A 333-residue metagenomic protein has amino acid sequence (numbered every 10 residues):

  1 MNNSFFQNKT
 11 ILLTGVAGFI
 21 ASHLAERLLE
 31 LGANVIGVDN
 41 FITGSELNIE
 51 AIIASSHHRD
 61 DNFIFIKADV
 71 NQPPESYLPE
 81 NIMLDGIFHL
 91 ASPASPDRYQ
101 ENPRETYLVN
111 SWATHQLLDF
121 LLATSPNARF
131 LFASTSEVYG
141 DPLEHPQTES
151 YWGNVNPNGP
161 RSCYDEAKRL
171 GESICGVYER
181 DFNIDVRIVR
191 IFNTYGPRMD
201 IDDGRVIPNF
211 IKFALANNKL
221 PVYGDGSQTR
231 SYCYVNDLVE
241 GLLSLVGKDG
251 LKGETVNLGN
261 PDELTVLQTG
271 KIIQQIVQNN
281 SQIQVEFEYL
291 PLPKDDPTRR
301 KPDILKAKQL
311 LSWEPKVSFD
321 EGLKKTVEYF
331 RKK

Functional and structural regions predicted by a protein language model:
M1-S4, F319-K333: Amphipathic terminal alpha-helices
M1-T194, N236: N-terminal Rossmann-like NAD(P)+-binding domain of SDR-like oxidoreductases, especially those catalyzing
L24, L242-V246, G270-I273, L323-F330: Hydrophobic "lid"/C-terminal helical patch of Rossmann-like NAD(P)-dependent dehydrogenase/epimerase domains
G44, E101, V109-W112, S162 (+6 more regions): Residue-level signal for the nucleotide or nucleotide-sugar donor/cofactor binding architecture
S56-D61, E149-V155, I211-V222, I276-L290 (+1 more regions): A short C-terminal helix-loop "cap" of Rossmann-like NAD(P)-dependent dehydrogenase/epimerase domains
L143, R169, D185, T194-N209 (+7 more regions): Glycine/proline-rich active-site loop of Rossmann-fold NAD(P)-dependent oxidoreductases
V235, T255, L290-E314, K325: Conserved C-terminal active-site "lid" loop/helix of NAD(P)H-dependent oxidoreductases that clamps the redox cofactor
L238, L242, L258, T269 (+2 more regions): Non-catalytic, hydrophobic alpha-helical segments
